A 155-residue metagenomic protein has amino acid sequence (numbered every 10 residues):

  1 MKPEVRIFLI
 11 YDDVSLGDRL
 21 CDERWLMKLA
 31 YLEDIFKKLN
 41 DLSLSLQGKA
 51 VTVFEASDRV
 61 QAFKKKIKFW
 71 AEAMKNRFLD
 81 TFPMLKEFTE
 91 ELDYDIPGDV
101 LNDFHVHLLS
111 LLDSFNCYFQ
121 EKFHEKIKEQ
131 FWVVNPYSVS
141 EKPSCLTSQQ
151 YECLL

Functional and structural regions predicted by a protein language model:
M1-L155: Alpha-helical structural modules in large enzymes and assemblies
